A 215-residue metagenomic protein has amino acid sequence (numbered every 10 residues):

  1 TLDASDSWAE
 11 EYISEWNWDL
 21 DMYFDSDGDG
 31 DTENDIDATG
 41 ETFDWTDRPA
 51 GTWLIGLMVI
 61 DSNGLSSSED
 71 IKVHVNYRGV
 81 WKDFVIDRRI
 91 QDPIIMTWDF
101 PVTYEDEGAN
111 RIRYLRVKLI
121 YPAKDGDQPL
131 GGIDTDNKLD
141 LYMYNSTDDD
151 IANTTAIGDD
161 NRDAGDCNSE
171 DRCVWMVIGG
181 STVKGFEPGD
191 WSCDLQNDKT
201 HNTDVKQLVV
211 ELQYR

Functional and structural regions predicted by a protein language model:
L2-E11, I120-P122: Acidic, Ser/Thr
I13-T46: Surface-exposed, flexible coil segments in extracellular/virion-facing regions
D47-G51, K184-E187: Surface-exposed, short loops/turns at beta-strand junctions within beta-sandwich domains
W53, L57-V59: Hydrophobic/tyrosine-rich beta-strand signature of extracellular beta-sandwich/beta-rich modules, prominently
S62-G108, R215: Non-catalytic extracellular/lumenal accessory regions of secreted precursors
N63, G79, G131-D149, T182-R215: C-terminal edge strands of extracellular/lumenal beta-sandwich accessory domains
Q91-R162, D198: Acidic, Ser/Thr/Pro-rich low-complexity intrinsically disordered segments
D160-E187: Beta-sandwich interaction modules
